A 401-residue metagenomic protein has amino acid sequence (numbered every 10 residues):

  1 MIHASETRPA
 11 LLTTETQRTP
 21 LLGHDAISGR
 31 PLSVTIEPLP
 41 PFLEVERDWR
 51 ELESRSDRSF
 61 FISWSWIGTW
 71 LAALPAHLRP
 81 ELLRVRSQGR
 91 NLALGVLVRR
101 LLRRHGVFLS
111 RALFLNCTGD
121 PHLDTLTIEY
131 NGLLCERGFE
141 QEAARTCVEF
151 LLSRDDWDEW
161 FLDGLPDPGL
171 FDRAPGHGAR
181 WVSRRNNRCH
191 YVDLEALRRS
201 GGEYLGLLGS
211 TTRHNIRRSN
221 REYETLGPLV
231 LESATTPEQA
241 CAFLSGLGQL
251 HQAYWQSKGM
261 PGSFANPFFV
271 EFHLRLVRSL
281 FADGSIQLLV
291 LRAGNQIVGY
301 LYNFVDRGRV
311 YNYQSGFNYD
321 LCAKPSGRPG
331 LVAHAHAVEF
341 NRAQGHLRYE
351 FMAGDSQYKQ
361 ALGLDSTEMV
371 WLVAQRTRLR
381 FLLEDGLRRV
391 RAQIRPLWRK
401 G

Functional and structural regions predicted by a protein language model:
M1-G401: N-acyltransferase acceptor-side catalytic subdomain
